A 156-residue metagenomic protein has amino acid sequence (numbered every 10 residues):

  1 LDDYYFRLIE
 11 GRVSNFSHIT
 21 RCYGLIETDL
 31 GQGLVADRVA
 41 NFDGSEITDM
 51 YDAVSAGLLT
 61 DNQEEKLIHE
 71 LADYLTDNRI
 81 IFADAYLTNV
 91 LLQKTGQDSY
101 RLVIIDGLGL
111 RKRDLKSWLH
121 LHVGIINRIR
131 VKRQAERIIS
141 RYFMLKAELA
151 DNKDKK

Functional and structural regions predicted by a protein language model:
L1, L34-V35, D84-A85: Conserved long hydrophobic alpha-helices within structured protein cores
L1-Y23, R130: A conserved alpha-helical element in kinase catalytic cores
Y4-Y5, K66, E70: Alpha-helical elements of Rossmann-like donor-binding domains used by nucleotide-donor carbohydrate transfer enzymes
F16-E64: Conserved structural core of kinase catalytic domains
H18-L25, I81-K94: A short glycine-rich, hydrophobically flanked beta-strand micro-motif that places a catalytic Asp/Glu for divalent metal
A40, L87, G109: Short, glycine/acidic-enriched loop or turn micro-motifs at the edges of active sites
V54-L67, Y74-A83, L92-K156: C-lobe/activation-segment region of protein kinase-like
